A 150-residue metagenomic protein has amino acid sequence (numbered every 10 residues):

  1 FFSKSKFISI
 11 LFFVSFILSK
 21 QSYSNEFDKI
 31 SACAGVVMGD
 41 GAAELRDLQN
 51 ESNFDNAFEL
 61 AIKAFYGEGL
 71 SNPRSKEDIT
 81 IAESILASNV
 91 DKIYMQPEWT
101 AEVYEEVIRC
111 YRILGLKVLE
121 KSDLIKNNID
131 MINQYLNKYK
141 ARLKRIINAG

Functional and structural regions predicted by a protein language model:
F1-N25: Classical Sec-dependent N-terminal signal peptides that target proteins to the secretory pathway
S5-F7, Q21-S22, S52, E77 (+2 more regions): Intrinsic disorder/low-complexity segments enriched in polar/small residues
K6, F12, I30-S31, M38 (+1 more regions): Hydrophobic alpha-helical segments
F7-S9, V14, N56, Y66 (+2 more regions): Terminal low-complexity, poorly structured segments
I8, F12, S19, R46-Q49 (+4 more regions): Compositionally biased amphipathic helical and low-complexity segments enriched in hydrophobic
S22-I30, E98-E102: Structural motif
N25-T80: Short N-proximal segments of mature Sec-exported proteins
A61-G150: Compact alpha-helical subdomains of small soluble proteins
